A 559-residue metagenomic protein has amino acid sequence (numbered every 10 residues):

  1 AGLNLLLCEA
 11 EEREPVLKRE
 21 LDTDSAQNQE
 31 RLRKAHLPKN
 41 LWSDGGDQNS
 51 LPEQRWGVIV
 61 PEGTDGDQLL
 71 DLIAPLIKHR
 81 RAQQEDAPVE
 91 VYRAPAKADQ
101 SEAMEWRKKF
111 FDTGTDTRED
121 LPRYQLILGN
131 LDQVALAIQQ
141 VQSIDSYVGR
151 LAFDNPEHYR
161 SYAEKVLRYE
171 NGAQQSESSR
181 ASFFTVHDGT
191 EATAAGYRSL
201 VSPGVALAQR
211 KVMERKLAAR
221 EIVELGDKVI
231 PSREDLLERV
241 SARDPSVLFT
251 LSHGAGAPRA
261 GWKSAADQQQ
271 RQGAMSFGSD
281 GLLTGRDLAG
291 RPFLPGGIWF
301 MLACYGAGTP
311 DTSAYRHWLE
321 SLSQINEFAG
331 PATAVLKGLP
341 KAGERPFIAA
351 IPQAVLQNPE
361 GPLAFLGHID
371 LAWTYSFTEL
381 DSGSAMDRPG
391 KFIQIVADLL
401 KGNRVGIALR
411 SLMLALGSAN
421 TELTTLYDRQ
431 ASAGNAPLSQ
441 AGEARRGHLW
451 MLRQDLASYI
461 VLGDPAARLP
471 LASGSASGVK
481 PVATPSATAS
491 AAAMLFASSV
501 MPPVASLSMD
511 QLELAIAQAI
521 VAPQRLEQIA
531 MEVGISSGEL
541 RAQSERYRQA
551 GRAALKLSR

Functional and structural regions predicted by a protein language model:
A1-D24, F183, G281-L283, P340-P346 (+1 more regions): Low-complexity, serine/threonine/proline-enriched polar segments
A1-Q140, S432-A433, S439-A492: Pre-catalytic or accessory/regulatory segments outside the catalytic core
S25-Q27, A35-L37, E53-E90, N130-Q133 (+2 more regions): A domain-level signal for caspase-like cysteine endopeptidase catalytic cores and their zymogen-processing architecture
N40-D44, E164-E170, L282-G290, I348-Q353: Alpha-helical scaffolding within the catalytic cores of extracellular/periplasmic polymer-degrading hydrolases
D47-S50, T115-E119, A173-Q175, L237-A242 (+5 more regions): A general structural signal for short secondary-structure junctions and capping/turn motifs
R80-Q84, F111-Q133, V205-A349, E360 (+1 more regions): Catalytic-core segments of thiol-dependent peptidases
S179, F183-E191, S199, P203 (+3 more regions): Active-site-proximal C-terminal subdomain of hydrolase catalytic domains
A487-R559: Residue-centric detector for conserved, function-critical "anchor" positions in compact interaction modules
